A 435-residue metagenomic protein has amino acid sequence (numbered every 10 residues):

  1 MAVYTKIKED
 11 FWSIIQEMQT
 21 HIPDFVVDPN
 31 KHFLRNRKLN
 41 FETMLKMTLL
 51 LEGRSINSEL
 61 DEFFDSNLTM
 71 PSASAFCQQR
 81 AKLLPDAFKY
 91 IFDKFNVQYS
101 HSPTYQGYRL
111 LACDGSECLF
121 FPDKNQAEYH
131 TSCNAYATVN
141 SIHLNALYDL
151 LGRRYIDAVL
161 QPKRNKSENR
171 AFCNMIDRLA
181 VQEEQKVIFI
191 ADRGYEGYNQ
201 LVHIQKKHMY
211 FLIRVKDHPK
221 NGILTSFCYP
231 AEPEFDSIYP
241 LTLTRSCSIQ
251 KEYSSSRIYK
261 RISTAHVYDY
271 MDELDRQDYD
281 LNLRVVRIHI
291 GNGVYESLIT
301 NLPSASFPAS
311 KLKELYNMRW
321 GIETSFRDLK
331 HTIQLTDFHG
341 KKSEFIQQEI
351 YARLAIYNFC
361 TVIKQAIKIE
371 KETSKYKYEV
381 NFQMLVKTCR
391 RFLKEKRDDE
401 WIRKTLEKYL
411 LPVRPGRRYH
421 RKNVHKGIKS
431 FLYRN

Functional and structural regions predicted by a protein language model:
M1-I56, E62, F76-L83, G107 (+3 more regions): Single, function-defining residue in the core of a domain
D61-L68: The alpha-helix within a helix-turn-helix
M70-Y129: Active-site- or DNA-interface-adjacent structural scaffold in DNA-acting proteins
H130-A137: An active-site-proximal beta-strand-loop segment
